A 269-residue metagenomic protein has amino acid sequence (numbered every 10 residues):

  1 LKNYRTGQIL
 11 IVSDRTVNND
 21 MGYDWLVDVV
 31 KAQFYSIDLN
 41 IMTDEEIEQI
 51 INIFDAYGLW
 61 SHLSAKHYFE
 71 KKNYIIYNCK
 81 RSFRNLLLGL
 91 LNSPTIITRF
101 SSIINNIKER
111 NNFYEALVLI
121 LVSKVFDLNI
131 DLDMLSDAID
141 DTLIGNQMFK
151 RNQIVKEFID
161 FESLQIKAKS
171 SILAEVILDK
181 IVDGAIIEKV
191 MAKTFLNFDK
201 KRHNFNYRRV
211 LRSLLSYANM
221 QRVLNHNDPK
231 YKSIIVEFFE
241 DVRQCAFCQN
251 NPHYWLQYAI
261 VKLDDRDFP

Functional and structural regions predicted by a protein language model:
L1-K2, T98-N105, V236-V242: A short, well-structured beta->alpha microelement
N3-L26: Sensor-1/coupling segment of RecA-like P-loop NTPase cores
N3-R5, V17-N18, V118-V122, L132-T142: Amphipathic alpha-helical scaffolding segments
Q8-T16, S36-I41, G145-F158: A generic structural motif
Y23-M42: A short helix-turn-beta junction within AAA+ P-loop NTPase domains corresponding to the substrate/partner-engaging
N40-L128: Amphipathic alpha-helical "lid/sensor" segments that cap RecA-like P-loop NTPase cores
V125-D265: C-terminal leucine-rich, beta-strand-based interaction scaffolds used for sensing/assembly
